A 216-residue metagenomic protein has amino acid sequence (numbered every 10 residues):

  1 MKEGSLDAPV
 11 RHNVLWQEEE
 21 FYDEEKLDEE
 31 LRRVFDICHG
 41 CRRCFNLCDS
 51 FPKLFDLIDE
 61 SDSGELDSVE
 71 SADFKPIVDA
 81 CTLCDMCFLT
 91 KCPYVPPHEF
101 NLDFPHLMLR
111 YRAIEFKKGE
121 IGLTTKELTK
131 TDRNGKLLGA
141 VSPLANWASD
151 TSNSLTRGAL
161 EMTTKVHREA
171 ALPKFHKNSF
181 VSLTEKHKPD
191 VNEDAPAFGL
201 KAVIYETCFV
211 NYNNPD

Functional and structural regions predicted by a protein language model:
M1-K2: Replace "small metal-dependent catalytic modules" with "small catalytic or cofactor-binding modules
D7-E30, D49-K75, F198: Short, charged low-complexity linear segments at domain edges
E29-F35, S63-D216: Iron-sulfur-cluster electron-transfer modules
E30-N46: Mature N-terminal segment immediately following signal peptide/propeptide cleavage in secreted/periplasmic
C44, S50-L54, P93-P97: Detector for the c-type heme attachment site
